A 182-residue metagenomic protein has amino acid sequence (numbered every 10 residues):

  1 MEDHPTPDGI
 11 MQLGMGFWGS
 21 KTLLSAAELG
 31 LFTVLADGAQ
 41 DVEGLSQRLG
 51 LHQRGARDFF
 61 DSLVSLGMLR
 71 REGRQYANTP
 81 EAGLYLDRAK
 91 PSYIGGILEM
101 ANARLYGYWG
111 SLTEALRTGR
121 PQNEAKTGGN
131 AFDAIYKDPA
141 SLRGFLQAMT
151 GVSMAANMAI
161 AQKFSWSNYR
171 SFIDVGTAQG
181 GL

Functional and structural regions predicted by a protein language model:
E2-D3: A general sequence property marking short-to-moderate contiguous segments in secreted/outer-membrane adhesion
P7-L29, T33-A39, Q47-R48, R54-S171: Conserved Class I S-adenosyl-L-methionine-dependent methyltransferase catalytic core
G176-Q179: Conserved SAM/SAH-binding loop
